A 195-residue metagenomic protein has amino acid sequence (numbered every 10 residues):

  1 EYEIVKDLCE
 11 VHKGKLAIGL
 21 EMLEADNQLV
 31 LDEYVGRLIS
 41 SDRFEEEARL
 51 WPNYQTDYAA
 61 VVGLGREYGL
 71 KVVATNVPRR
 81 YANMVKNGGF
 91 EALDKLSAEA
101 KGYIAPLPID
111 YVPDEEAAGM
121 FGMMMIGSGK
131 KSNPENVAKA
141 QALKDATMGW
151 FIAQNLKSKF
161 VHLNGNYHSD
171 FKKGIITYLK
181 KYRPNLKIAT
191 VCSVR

Functional and structural regions predicted by a protein language model:
E1-K13: Zymogen propeptides
I4-V5, V61, I175: A general structural detector for well-ordered alpha-helical segments in enzyme core domains, enriched
V11, K15-A17, Q28-N155: A substrate-binding/cap region within the structured catalytic cores of diverse enzymes
L16, V72, F160, N185-A189: Hydrophobic anchor at the start of a short beta-strand that flanks the dinucleotide cofactor-binding loop
A17-L23, A189-S193: Short internal beta-strands
M22-E24, P78, H168: Active-site-proximal loop/turn and secondary-structure-junction residues that shape catalytic pockets, frequently
N136, A140, K159-F171, I188-C192: Glycine-rich anion-binding loop/nest that anchors nucleotide
T147-A153, H168-R195: C-terminal regions of proteins
